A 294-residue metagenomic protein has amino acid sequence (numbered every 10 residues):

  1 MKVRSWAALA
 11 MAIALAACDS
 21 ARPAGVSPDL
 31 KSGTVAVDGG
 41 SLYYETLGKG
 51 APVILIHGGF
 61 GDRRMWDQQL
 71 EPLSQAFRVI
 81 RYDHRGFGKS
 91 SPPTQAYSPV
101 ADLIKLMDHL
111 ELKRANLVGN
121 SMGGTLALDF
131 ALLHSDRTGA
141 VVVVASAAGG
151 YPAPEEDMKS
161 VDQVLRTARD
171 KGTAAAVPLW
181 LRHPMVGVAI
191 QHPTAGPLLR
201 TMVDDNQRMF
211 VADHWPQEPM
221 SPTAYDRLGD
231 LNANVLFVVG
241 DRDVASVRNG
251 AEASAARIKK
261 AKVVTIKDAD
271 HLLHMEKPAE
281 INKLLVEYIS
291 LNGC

Functional and structural regions predicted by a protein language model:
A16-A17: C-terminal motif of bacterial Sec signal peptides marking the signal peptidase cleavage site
G40-K89: Conserved HGGG/HGGXW glycine-rich cap/lid loop of the alpha/beta-hydrolase fold
L47, Q68-E71, R81-V118, M122 (+1 more regions): Active-site loop/oxyanion-hole signature of alpha/beta-hydrolase fold enzymes
L132-L133, A140-D170: Flexible "cap/lid" loop of the alpha/beta hydrolase fold
P152-E156, D170-R227: Conserved alpha/beta-hydrolase catalytic His-Asp/Glu region
L231, F237-V239: Short beta-strand/loop motif that positions the catalytic acidic residue of the alpha/beta-hydrolase fold
V244-G250: Conserved alpha/beta-hydrolase "acid-adjacent" motif
A261-C294: Catalytic active-site module of serine/aspartate enzymes centered on a nucleophile-bearing elbow/loop
